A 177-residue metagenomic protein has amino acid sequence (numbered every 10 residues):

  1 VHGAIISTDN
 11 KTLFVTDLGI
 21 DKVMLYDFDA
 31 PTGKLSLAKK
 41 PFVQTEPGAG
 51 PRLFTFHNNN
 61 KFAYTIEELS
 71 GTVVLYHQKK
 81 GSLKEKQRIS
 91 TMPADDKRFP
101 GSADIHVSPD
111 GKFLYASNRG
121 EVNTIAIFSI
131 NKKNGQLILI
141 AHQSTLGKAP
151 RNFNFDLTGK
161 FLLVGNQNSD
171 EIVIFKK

Functional and structural regions predicted by a protein language model:
V1-N10, T45-F62, M92-G111, L146-F161: Beta-rich, blade/repeat-based domains predominating in secreted/periplasmic proteins but also intracellular
S7, V15-L18, H57, T65-E68 (+2 more regions): Conserved beta-strand positions in repeat-built beta-propeller and related beta-rich domains
L13-G71: Loop-centered beta-sheet repeat module
D21-V23, G71-V73, V122-I125, D170-I172: Structural signal for beta-propeller blades
Y26-L35, Y76-L83, I127-G135, K176-K177: Short loop/turn segments immediately following beta-strands, especially the blade-tip and inter-blade linker loops
L35-V43, K84-T91, Q136-S144: Beta-propeller fold detector
I66-Q78, L83-Y115: Oxyanion-binding "anion nests"
